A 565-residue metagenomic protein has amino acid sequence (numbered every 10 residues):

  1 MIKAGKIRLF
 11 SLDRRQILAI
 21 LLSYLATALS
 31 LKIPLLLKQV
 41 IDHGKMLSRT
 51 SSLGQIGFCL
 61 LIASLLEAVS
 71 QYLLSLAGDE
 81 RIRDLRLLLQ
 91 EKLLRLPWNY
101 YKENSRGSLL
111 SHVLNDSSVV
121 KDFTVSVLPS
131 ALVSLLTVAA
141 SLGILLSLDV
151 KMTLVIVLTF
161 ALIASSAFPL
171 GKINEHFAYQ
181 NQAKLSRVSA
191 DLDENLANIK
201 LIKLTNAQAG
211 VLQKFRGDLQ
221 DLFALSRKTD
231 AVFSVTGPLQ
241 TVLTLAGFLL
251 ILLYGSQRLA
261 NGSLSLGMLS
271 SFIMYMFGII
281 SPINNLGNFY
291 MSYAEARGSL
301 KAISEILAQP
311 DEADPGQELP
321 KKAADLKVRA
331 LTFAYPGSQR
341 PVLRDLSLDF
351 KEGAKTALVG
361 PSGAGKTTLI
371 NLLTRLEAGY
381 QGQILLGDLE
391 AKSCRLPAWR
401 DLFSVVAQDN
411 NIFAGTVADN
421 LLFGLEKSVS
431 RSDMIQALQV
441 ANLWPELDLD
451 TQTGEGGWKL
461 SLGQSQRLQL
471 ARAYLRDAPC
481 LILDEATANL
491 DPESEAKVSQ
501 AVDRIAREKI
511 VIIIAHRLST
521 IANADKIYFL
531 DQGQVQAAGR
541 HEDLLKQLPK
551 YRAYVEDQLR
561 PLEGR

Functional and structural regions predicted by a protein language model:
Q16-L66, L73, L146-K151, G262-L266: Transmembrane helix-loop-helix hairpins at lipid-water interfaces of multipass membrane proteins, especially the type-1
K32-P34, L128-G171, R227-S270: A hydrophobic transmembrane-helix motif
W98-N99, N115-T124, L128, L136 (+6 more regions): An intracellular "coupling" helix at the cytosolic face of ABC transporter transmembrane type-1 domains
K184, A207, A231, G278-I306: Cytosolic ends of transmembrane helices, especially the final helix of ABC transmembrane type-1 domains
T374: Helix-to-loop junction immediately C-terminal to a conserved catalytic motif
G379, L443-L468, R472-Y474, L490 (+1 more regions): ABC-fold ATPase nucleotide-binding domain signature/coupling loops
A407-G454, D477, E493, K550-A553: Conserved "ABC signature" C-loop
Q500, R517, A522-R565: C-terminal portion of ABC ATPase nucleotide-binding domains
